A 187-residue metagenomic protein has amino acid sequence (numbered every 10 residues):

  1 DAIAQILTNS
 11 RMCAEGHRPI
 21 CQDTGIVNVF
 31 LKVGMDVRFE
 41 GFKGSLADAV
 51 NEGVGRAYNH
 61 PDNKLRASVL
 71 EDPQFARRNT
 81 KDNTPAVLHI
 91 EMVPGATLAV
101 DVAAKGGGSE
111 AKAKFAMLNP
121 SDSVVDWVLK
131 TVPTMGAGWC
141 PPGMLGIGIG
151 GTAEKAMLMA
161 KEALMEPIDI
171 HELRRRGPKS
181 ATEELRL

Functional and structural regions predicted by a protein language model:
D1-L187: Non-transmembrane, aqueous-exposed alpha-helical and coiled segments at domain scale
